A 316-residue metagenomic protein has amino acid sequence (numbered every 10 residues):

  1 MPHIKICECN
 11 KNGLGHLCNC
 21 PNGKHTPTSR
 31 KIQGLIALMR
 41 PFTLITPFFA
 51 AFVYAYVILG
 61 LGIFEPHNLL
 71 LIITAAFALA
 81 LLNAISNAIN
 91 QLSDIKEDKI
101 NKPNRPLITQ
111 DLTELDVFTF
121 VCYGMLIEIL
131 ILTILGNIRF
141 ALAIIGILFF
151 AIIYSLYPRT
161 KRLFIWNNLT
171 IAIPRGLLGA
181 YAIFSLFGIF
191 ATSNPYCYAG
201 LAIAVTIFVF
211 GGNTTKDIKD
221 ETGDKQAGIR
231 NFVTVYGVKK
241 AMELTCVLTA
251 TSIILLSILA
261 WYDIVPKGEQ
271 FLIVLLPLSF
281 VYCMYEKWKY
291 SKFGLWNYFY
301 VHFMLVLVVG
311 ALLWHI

Functional and structural regions predicted by a protein language model:
P2-I316: Multi-pass alpha-helical membrane architecture of UbiA-family and related isoprenoid/lipid prenyltransferases
